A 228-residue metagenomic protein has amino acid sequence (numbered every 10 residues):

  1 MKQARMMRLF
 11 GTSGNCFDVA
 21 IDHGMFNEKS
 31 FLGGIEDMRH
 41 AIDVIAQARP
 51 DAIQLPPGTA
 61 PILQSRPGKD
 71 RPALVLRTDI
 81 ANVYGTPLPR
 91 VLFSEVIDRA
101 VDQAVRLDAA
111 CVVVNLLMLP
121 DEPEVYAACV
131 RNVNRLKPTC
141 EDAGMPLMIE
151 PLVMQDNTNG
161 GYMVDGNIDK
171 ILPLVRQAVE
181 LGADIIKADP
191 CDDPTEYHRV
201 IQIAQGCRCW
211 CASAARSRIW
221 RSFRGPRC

Functional and structural regions predicted by a protein language model:
M1-S13: N-terminal basic/disordered segments at the start of proteins
C16-I53, T59-G68, A73-Y84, L88-C211 (+1 more regions): Alpha/beta enzyme core
